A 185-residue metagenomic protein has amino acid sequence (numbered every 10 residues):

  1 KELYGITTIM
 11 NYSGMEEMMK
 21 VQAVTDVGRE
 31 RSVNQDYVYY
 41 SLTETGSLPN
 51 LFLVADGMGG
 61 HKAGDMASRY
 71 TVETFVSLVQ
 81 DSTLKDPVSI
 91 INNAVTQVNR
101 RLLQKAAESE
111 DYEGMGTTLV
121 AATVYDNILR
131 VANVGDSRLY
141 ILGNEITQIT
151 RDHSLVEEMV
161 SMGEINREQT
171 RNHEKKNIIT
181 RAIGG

Functional and structural regions predicted by a protein language model:
E2-G185: PP2C/PPM-type serine/threonine phosphatase catalytic domain
